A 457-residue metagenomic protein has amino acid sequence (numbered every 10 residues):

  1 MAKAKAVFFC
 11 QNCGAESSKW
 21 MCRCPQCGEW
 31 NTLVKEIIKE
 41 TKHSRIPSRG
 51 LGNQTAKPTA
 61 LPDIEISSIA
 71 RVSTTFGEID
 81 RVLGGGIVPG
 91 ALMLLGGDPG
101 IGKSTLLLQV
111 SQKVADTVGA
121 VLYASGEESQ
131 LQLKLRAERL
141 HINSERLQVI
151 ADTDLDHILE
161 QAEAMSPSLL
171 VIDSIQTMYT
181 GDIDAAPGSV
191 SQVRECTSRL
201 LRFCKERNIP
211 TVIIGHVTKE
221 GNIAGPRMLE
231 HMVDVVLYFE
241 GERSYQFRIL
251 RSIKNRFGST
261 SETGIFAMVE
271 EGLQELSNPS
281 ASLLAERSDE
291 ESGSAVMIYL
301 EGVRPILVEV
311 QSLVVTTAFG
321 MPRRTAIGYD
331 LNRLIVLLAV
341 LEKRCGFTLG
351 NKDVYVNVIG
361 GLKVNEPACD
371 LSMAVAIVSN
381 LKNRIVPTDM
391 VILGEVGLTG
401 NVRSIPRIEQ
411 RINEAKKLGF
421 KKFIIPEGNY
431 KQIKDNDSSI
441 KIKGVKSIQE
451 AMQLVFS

Functional and structural regions predicted by a protein language model:
A2-K5, F9-N12, E16-R81, V88-G96 (+7 more regions): Peripheral, non-AAA+ core regions of ATP-driven protein-machinery
V121-S125: Conserved RecA-like ASCE P-loop NTPase motor core of nucleic-acid helicases/translocases
G126-Q132: Conserved Walker A/P-loop ATP-binding site and its immediately adjacent core in helicase/helicase-like ATPase domains
